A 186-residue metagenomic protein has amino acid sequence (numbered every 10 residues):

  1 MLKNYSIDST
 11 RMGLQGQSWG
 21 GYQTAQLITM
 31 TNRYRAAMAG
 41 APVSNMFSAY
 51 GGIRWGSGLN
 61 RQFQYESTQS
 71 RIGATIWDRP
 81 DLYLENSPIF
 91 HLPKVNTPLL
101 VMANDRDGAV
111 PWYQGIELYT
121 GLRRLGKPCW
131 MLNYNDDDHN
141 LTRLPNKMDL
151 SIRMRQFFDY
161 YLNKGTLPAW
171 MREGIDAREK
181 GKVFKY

Functional and structural regions predicted by a protein language model:
M1-Y186: Active-site-proximal cap/loop segments of hydrolase catalytic domains
